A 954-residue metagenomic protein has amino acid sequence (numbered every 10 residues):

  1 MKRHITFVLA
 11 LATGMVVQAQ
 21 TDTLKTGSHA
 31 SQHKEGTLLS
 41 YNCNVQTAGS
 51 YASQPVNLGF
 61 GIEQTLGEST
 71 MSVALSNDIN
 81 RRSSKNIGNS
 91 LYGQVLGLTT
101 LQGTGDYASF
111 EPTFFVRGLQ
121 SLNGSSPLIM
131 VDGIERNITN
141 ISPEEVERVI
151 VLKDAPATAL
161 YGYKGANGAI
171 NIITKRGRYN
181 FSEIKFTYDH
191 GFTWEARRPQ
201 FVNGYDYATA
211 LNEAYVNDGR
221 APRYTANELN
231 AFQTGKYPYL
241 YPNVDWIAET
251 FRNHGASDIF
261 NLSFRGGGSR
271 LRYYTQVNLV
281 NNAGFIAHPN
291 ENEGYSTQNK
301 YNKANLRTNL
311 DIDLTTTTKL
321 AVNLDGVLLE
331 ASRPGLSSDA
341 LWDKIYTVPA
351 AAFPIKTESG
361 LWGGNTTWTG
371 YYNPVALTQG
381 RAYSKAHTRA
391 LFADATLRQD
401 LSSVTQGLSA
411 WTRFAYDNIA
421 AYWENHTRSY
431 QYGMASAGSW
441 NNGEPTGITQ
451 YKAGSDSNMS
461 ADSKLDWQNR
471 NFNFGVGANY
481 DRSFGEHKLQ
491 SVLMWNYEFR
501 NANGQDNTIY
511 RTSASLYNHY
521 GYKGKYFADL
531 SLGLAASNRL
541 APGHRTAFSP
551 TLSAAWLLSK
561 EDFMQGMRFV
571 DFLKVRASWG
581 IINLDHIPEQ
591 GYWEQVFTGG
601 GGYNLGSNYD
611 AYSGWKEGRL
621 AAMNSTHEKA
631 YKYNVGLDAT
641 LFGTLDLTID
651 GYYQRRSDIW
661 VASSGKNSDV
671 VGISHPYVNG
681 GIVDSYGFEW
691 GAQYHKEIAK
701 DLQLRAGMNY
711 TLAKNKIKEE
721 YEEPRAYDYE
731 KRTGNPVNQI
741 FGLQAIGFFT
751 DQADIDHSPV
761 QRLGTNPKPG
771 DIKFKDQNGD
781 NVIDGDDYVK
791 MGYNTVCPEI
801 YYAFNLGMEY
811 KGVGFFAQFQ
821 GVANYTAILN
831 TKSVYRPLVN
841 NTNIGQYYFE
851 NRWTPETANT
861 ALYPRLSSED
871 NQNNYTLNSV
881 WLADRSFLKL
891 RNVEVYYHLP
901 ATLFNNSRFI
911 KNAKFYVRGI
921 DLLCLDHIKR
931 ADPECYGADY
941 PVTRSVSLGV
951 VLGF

Functional and structural regions predicted by a protein language model:
K2-H4, V8, A12-L128, I134-T139 (+14 more regions): Membrane-proximal, glycine/serine-rich, low-complexity loop/turn segments characteristic of large bacterial
F7, N309-T318, N323-L328, S337 (+5 more regions): Extracellular/periplasmic, surface-exposed regions of secreted and cell-surface proteins
Q94, H675-D684, P724-L743, M791-G807 (+3 more regions): C-terminal extracellular loops and terminal segments of Gram-negative outer membrane beta-barrel proteins
Q102, V116-Q120, V131-G133, K153 (+8 more regions): Flexible glycine-/small-residue-rich
I129, Y520, Q777, M808: Short aromatic-centered micro-motifs
F201-I247, T347-T378, E424-N469, G600-L620 (+2 more regions): Flexible glycine-rich, low-complexity coil/linker segments exposed to the extracellular/periplasmic environment
I355-G360, A376, P767, V822-K914 (+1 more regions): Extracytoplasmic gating/loop element in the C-terminal half of outer-membrane beta-barrel translocons and assembly
